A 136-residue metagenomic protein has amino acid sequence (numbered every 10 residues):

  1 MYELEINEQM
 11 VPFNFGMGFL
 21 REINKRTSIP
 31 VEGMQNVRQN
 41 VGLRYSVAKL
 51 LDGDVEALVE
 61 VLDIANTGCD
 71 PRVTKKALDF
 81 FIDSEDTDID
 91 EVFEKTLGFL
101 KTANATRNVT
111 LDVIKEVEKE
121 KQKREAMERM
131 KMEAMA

Functional and structural regions predicted by a protein language model:
M1-M10, V31-A48, E56, G68-A136: Charged interaction scaffolds used for protein-protein
F13-F15: Short capping micro-motif at the N-terminus of alpha-helices
M17-N36: Short, surface-exposed, low-complexity cationic segments
F19, V47-L51: Generic hydrophobic, helix-prone segments enriched in Leu/Val/Ile
R26, L50-V55: Active-site- and interface-proximal helix/loop "cap" or "latch" segments in soluble metabolic and energy-transducing
V59: Alpha-helix-centered segments that form part of catalytic cores
